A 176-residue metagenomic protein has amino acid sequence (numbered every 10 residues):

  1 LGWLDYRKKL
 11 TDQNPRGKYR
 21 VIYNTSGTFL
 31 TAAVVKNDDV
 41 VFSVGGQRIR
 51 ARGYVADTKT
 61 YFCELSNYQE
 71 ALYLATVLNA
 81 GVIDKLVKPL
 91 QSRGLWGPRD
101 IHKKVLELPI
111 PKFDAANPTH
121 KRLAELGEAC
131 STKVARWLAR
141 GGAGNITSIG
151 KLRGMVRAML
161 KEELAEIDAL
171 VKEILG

Functional and structural regions predicted by a protein language model:
L1-E125: Polybasic, glycine- and aromatic-enriched phosphate-binding surface used to engage nucleic acids
K104-G176: Non-catalytic DNA-recognition/assembly elements of restriction-modification systems
